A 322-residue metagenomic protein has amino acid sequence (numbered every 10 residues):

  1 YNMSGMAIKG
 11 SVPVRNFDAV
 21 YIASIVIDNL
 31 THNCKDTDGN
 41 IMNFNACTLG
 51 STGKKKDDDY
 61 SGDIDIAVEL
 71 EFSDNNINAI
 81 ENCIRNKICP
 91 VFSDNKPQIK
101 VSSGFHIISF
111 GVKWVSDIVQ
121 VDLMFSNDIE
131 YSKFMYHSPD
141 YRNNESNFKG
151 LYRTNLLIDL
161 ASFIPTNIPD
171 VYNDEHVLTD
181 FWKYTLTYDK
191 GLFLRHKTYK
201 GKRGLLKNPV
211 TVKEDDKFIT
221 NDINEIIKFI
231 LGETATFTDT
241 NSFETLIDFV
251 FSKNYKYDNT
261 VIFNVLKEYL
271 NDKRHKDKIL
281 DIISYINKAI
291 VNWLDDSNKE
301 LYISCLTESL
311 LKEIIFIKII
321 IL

Functional and structural regions predicted by a protein language model:
Y1-N29, D58, I320-L322: N-terminal regions immediately upstream of nucleotidyltransferase
N2, S73-N76, Y131: Extended, non-core accessory segments
M6-V14, I64-L70, M135-R142: Charged, low-complexity surface segments at secondary-structure and domain boundaries
V12-D28, A67-Q120: Metal-dependent nucleotidyltransferase catalytic core
I27-N78: Active-site nucleotide-donor binding segment shared across nucleotidyl transfer reactions
N33-L49, N82-H106, T166-D174: Short secondary-structure junctions
G104-K318: Catalytic cores of NTP-dependent nucleotidyl/adenyl transfer enzymes across multiple folds
